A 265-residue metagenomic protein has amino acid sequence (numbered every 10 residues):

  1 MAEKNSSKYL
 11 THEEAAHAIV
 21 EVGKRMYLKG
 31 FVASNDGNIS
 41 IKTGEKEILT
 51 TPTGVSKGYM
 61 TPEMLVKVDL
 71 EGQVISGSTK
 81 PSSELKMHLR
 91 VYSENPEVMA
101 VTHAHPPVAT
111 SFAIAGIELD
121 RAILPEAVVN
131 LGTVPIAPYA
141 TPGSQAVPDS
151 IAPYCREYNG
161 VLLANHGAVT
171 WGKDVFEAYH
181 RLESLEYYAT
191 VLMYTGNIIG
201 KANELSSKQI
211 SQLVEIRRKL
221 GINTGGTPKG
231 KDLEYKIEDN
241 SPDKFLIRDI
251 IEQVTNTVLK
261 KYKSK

Functional and structural regions predicted by a protein language model:
M1-K265: Glycine-rich flexible loops
